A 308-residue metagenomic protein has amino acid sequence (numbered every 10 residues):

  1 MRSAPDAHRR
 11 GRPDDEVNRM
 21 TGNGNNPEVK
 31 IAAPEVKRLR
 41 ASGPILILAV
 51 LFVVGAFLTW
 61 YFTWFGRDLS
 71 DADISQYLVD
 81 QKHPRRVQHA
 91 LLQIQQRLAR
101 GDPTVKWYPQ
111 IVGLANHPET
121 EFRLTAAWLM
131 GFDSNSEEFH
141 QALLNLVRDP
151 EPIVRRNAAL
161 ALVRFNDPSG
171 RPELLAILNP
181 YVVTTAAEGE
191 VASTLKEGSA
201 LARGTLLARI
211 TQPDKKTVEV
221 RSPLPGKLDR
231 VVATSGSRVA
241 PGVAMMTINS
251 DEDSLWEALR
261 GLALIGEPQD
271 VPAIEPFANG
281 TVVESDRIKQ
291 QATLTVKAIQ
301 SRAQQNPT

Functional and structural regions predicted by a protein language model:
R2-P34: N-terminal intrinsically disordered, acidic low-complexity segments at the extreme N-terminus
R38-L39, W64-L78, R100-N116, S134-R148 (+4 more regions): Amphipathic alpha-helical scaffolding segments comprising HEAT/armadillo-like alpha-solenoid repeats
K82-H83, P118-E119, P150-E151, Y181-V182 (+2 more regions): Short inter-helical turns and helix N-cap capping residues of alpha-solenoid HEAT/ARM repeat scaffolds
R86-V87, R123, R155-R156, L255 (+2 more regions): Residue-level detector of extended alpha-helical repeat arrays and alpha-solenoid scaffolds
I94-G101, M130-N135, L162, N166 (+4 more regions): Alpha-solenoid repeat junctions
A176-V191, L206-G226, T247-S250: Short beta-strand-turn/beta-hairpin segments enriched in glycine/proline and small hydrophobics that form edge-strand
T185-A200, L228-S235: Short histidine-centered loop motifs in beta-beta connectors
G198-L207, G236-M245: A structural signal for short beta-strand/turn segments enriched in small hydrophobics and glycine
